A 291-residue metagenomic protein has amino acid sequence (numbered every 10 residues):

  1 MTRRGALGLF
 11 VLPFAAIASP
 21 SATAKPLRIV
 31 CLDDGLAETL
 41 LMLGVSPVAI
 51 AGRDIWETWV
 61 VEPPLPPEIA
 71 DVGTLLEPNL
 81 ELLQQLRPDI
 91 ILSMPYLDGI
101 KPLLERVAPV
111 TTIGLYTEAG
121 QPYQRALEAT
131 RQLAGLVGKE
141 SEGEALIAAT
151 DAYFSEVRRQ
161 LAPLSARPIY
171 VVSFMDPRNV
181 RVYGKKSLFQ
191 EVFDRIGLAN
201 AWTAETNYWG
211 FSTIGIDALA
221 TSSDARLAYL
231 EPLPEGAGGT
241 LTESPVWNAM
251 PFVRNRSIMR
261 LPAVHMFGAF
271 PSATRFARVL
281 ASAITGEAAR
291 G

Functional and structural regions predicted by a protein language model:
M1, G5-T23: N-terminal export signals
L27, E128, S222, R226-G291: Structured C-terminal subdomain patch of bacterial secreted/periplasmic proteins
R28, D34-L86: A short, structured surface patch at a secondary-structure boundary
R28, P109-M175, W202, M266 (+1 more regions): Extracytoplasmic substrate-binding proteins
I55, K185-G210: Alpha-helical, coiled-coil/dimerization segments enriched in small aliphatic residues
V72-L80, T206-I216: Short helix-initiation/N-cap motifs at beta->coil->alpha
R87-S93, D224-A225: Proline-aspartate-enriched helix->loop->beta-strand connector
R181, F211-P232: Ligand-binding pocket segment of bilobal, Venus flytrap-like solute-binding proteins
